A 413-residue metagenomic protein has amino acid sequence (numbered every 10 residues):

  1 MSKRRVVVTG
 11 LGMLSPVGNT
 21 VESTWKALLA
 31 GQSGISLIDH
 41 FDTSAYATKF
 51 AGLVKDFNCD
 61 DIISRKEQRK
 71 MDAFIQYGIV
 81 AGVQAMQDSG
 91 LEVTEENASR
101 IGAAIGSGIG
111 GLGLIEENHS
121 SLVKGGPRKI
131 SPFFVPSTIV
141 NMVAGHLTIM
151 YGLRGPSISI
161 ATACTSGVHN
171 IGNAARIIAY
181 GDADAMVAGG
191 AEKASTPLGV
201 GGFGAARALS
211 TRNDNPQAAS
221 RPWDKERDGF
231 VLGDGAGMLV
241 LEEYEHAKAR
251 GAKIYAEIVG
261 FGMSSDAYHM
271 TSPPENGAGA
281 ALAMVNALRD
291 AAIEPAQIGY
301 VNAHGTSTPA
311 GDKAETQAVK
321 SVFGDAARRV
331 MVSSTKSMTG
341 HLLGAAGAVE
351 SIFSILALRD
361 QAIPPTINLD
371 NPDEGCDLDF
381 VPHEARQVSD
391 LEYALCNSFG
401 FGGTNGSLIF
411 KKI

Functional and structural regions predicted by a protein language model:
M1-E67, E245-E257, I352-T366, K411-I413: ACP-dependent fatty acid/polyketide chain-elongation machinery
M1-V8, E95-A98, A291-Q297, R328 (+1 more regions): Flexible, low-complexity linker/loop segments at domain and module junctions
R5-T9, S36, D214-A291, Y300: Condensing-enzyme catalytic core mediating Claisen C-C bond formation in acyl metabolism
V8, L29-T162, A191-G202, P295-G311: Conserved beta-ketoacyl condensing-enzyme motif
E22-A27, G113-P127, I177-Y180, V200-N213 (+3 more regions): A glycine- and small-aliphatic-rich helix-loop capping segment at beta-alpha/alpha-beta transitions that lines
G78-L91, V140-A144, T148-E192, V231-A252 (+2 more regions): Active-site-proximal alpha-helical scaffold in enzymes
K124-S131, G172, R176, Y180 (+4 more regions): Glycine-/small-residue-rich "gating" segment that lines the acyl/pantetheine channel and substrate pocket
Y268-G277, T306-F323, L342-V349, D379: Short glycine/threonine-rich loop-to-helix capping motif typified by GTGT followed within a few residues by an Asp-Pro
